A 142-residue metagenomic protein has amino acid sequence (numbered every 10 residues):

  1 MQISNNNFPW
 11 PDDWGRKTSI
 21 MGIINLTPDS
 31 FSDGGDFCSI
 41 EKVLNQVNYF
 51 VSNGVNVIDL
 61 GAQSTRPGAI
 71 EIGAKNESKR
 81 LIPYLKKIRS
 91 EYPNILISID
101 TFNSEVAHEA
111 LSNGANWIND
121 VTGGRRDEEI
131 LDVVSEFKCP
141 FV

Functional and structural regions predicted by a protein language model:
M1-T27: N-terminal amphipathic alpha-helix/helix-capping segment at the start of soluble metabolic enzymes
I20, L26-S32, T65-G68, A107 (+2 more regions): Conserved anion-binding
I24, F50, G54, I58 (+2 more regions): Conserved, mostly hydrophobic/aromatic
L26-N45, I70, L96-S98: Active-site mouth loops of central-metabolism enzymes
S30-S32, N56-P83: Glycine-rich, proline-tolerant flexible connector loops at the mouths of alpha/beta enzymes
V47-N48, I82-L85, A107, E128-L131: Generic structural signal for well-ordered alpha-helices, preferentially at hydrophobic/aromatic core positions
I70-I99, H108, S135-V142: Alpha-helix-loop-beta-strand connector modules within alpha/beta enzyme cores
Y92-F102, N116-D127: Catalytic beta/alpha-barrel core
